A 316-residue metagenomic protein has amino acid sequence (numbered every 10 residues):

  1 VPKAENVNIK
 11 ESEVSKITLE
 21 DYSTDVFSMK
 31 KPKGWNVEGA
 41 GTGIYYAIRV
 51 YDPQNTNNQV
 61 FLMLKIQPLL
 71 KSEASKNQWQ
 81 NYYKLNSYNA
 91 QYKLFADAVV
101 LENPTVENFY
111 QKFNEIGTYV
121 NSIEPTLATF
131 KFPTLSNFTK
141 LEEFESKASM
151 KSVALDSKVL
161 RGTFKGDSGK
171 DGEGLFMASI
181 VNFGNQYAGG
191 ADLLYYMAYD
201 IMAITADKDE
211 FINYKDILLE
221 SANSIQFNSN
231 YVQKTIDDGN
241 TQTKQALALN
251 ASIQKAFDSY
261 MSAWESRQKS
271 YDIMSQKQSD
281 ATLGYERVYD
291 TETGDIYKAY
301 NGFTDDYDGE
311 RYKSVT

Functional and structural regions predicted by a protein language model:
P2-E20: N-terminal low-complexity, Pro/Thr/Ser-rich intrinsically disordered segments that act as propeptides or flexible
K10-E13, D52, T105, T205-D207 (+2 more regions): Alpha-helix initiation/capping motif
V14-L19, V26, L155-S157, M197: Sequence-level motif detector for i,i+2 pairs with an aromatic at +2
I17-K30, K208-L219: Short aromatic-glycine motifs in intrinsically disordered, low-complexity regions
T24-T42, S221-N228: Proline-anchored loop/turn motifs at beta-strand termini and strand-loop-strand connectors
W35, D200-K244: Surface-exposed amphipathic alpha-helical segments
E38-K208, K234, K255, S262-T316: Conserved polar/disulfide-associated segments of primarily extracytoplasmic proteins
Q242-F257: Signal-transducing coiled-coil/dimerization helices and immediately adjacent hinge/linker segments that couple sensory
